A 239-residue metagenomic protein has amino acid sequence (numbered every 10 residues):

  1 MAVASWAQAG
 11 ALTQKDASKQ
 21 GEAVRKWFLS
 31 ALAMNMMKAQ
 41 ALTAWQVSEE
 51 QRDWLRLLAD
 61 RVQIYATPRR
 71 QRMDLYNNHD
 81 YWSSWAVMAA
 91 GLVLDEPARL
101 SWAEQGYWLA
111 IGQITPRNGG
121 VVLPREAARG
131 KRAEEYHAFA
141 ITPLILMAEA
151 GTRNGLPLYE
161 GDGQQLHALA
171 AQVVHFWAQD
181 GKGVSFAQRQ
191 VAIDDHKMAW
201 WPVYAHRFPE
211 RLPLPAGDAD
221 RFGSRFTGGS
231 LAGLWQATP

Functional and structural regions predicted by a protein language model:
M1-G155: Aromatic-lined, polymer-binding surfaces characteristic of secreted/periplasmic polysaccharide-degrading enzymes
K15, E160, S185-F186: Short, hydrophobic secondary-structure boundary micro-motifs
L146, A150, N154, A168-Q172 (+1 more regions): Terminal, non-catalytic domain-edge segments
G155-D162: Surface-exposed patches in mature extracellular/periplasmic domains of secreted proteins
G163-H167: Acidic/histidine-enriched alpha-helical segments
